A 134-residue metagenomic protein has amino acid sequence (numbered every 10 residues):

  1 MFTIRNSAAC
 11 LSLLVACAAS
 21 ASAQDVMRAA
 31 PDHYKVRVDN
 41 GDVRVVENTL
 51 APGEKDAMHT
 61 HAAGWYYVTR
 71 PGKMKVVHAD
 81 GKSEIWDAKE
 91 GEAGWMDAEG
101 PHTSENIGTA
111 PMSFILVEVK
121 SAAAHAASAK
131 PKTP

Functional and structural regions predicted by a protein language model:
M1-I4: N-terminal secretory signal peptides that target proteins for export/translocation
A8-A18: Bacterial N-terminal signal peptides
A19-A23: Sec/Tat signal peptide C-region and signal peptidase I cleavage site
A30-K55, A62-Y66, V117: A short glycine-rich, His/Asp/Glu-containing loop-to-beta-strand
V38-D42, D80-A98: Short acidic-glycine-tyrosine-enriched beta hairpin
G53-D56, G91-E105: Histidine-centered metal-chelating micro-motifs
H61-D80: Glycine- and acidic-residue-biased ligand/ion/polar-headgroup-sensing regions
P71, A98-A122: Ligand-binding loop in jelly-roll beta-barrel domains
